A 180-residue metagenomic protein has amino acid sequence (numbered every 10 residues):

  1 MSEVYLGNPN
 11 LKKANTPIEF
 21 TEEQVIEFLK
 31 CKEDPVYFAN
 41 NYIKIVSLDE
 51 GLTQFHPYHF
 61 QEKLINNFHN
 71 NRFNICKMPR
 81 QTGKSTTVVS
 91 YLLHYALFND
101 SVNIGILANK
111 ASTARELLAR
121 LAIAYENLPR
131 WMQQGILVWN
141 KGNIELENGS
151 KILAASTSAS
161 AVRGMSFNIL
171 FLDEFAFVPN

Functional and structural regions predicted by a protein language model:
S2-N180: Phosphate/NTP-binding elements of NTP-utilizing enzymes
